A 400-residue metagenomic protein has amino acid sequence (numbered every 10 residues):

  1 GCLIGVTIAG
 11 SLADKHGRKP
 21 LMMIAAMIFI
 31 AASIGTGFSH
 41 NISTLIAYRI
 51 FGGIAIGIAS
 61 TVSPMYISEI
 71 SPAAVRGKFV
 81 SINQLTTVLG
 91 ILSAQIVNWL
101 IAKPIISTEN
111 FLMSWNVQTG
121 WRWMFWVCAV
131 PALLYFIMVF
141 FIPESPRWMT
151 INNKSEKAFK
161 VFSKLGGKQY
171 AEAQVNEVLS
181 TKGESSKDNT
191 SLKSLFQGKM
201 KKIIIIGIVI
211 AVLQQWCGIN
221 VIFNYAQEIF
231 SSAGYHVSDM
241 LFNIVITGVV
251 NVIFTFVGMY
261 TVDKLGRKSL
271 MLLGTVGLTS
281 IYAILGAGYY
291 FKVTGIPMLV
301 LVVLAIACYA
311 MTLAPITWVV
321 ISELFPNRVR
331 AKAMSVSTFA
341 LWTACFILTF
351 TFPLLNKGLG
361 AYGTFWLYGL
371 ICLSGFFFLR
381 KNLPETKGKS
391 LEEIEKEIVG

Functional and structural regions predicted by a protein language model:
G1-E156, V161-S163, E184-G400: Alpha-helical transmembrane bundle of multi-pass membrane proteins
K168-A173, K396-G400: Short arginine-rich
A171-G183: Short, well-structured alpha-helical segments
